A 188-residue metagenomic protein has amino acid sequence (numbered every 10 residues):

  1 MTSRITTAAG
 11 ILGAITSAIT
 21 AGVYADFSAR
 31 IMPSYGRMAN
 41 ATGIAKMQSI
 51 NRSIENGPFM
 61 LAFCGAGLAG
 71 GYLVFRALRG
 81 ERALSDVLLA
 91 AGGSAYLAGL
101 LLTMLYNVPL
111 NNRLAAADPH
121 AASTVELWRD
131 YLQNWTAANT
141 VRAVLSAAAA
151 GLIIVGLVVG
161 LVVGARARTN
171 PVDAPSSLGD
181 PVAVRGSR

Functional and structural regions predicted by a protein language model:
M1, G164-R188: Intrinsically disordered terminal tails
M1-A8, K46, I50-G57, R79-V87 (+1 more regions): Juxtamembrane loop-transmembrane helix junctions in multi-pass integral membrane proteins, especially the extracellular
T2-A18, F75-A98: Interfacial segments of alpha-helical transmembrane regions
I15, C64-L68, S94, V141-V144: Hydrophobic residues within alpha-helical transmembrane segments of multi-pass solute transporters/permease subunits
I19-C64, L110-Q133, R168-V172: Interfacial loop at the N-terminal end of multi-pass membrane proteins
M60-V74, A147-I153: Hydrophobic alpha-helical transmembrane segments
A90-Y106, R113-A116, T136: Acidic/histidine-rich alpha-helical segments that form the ligand environment of transition-metal centers
L145-G156, G160-V163, A167: A hydrophobic membrane-anchoring alpha-helix module
